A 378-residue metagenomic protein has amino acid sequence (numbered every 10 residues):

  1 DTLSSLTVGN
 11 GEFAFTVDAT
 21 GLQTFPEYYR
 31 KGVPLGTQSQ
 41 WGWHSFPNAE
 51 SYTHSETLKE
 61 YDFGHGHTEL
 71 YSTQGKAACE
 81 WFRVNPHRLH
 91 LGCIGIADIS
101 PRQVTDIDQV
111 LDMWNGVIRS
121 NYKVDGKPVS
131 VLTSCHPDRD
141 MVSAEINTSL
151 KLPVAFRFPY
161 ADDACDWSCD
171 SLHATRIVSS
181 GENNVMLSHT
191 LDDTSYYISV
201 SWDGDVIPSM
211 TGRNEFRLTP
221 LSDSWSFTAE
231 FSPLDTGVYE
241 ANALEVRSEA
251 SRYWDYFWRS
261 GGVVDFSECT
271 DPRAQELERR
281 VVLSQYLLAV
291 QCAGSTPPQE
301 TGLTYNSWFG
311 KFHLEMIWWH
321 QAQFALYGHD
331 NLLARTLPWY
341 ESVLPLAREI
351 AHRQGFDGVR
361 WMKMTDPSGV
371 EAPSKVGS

Functional and structural regions predicted by a protein language model:
D1-K311, D330-N331, Y340-I350: Acidic/polar, glycine-enriched structural segments that form the non-catalytic walls/loops of the carbohydrate-binding
Q285-Y286, S307, E315-Q323, S378: Contiguous, well-ordered alpha-helical segments that form the cores/surfaces of helical PPI scaffolds
Q299-K311, G358-S378: The feature captures the catalytic groove of carbohydrate-active enzymes
I317-M362: Carboxylate/His-rich catalytic cores and anion/metal-binding grooves
